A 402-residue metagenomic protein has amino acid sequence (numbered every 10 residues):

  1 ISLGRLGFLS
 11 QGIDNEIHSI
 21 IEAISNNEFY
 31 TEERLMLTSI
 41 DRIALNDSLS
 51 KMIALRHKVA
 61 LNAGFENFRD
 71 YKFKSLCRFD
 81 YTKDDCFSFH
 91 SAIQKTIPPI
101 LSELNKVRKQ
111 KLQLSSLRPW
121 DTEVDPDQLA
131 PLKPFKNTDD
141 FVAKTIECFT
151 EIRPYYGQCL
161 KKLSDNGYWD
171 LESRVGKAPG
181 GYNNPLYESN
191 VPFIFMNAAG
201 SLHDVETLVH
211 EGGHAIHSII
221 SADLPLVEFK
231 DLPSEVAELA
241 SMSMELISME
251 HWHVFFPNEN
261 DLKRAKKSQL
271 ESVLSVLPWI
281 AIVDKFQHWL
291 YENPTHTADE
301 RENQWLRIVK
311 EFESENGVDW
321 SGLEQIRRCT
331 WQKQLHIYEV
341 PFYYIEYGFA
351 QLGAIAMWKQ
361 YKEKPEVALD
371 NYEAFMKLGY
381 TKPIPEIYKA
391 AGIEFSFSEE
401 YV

Functional and structural regions predicted by a protein language model:
I1-L132, K144: A well-structured
H18-N26, A130, P134-V209, G213-S218 (+1 more regions): Active-site-adjacent "gating/activation" loops or surface patches in catalytic cores
R34-D41, T82-F87, E123-P134, P154 (+5 more regions): Glycine- and acidic
N62-Y71, K106-D121, Q158-S164, L224-K230 (+2 more regions): Short, glycine/acidic-rich hinge or "gate" loops at secondary-structure transitions that mediate conformational
K95-T96, L232-D261, Q269, S275 (+1 more regions): Post-HExxH zinc-binding segment in Zn-dependent metallohydrolases
R108-Q128, K162-E172, P233-V236, A265-L270 (+4 more regions): A glycine-rich phosphate-binding loop feature that marks nucleotide/adenosyl-phosphate handling sites
L208, I216, L246, V254 (+5 more regions): C-terminal, non-catalytic "cap/extension" segments appended to globular domains
G213-V227, I247: Catalytic Zn2+-binding segment of zinc metalloproteases
